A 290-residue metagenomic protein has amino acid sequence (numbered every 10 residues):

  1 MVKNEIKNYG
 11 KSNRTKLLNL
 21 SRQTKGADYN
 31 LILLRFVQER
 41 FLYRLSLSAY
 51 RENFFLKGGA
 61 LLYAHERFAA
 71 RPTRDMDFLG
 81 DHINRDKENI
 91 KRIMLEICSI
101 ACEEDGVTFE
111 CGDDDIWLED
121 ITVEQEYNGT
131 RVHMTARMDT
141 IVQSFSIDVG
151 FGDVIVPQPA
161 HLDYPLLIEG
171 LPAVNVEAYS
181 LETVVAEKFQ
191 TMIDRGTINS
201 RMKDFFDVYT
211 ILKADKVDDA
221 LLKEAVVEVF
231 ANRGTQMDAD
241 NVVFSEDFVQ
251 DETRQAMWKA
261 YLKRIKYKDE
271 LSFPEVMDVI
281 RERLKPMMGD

Functional and structural regions predicted by a protein language model:
M1-F54, A64-P72, M76, G80-D290: Structured mid-to-C-terminal alpha-helical surface segments
L56-A60: Glycine-rich beta-strand-to-loop/alpha-helix junction loops that act as flexible
